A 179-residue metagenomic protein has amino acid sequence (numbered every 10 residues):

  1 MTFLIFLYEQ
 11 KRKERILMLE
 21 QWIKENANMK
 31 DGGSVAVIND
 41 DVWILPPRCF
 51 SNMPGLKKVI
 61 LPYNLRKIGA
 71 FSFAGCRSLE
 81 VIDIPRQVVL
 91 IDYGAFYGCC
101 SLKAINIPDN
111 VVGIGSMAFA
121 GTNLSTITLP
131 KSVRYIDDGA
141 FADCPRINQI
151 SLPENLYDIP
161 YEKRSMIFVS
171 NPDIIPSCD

Functional and structural regions predicted by a protein language model:
Y8-K11, R15-Q21, K30-I44, P54-K67 (+5 more regions): Structural signature of tandem-repeat unit edges
P46-C49, G69-S72, D92-A95, G115-A118 (+1 more regions): Consensus positions within tandem repeat domains that build extended binding/scaffold surfaces
R164-M166: A structural signal for leucine-rich repeat
